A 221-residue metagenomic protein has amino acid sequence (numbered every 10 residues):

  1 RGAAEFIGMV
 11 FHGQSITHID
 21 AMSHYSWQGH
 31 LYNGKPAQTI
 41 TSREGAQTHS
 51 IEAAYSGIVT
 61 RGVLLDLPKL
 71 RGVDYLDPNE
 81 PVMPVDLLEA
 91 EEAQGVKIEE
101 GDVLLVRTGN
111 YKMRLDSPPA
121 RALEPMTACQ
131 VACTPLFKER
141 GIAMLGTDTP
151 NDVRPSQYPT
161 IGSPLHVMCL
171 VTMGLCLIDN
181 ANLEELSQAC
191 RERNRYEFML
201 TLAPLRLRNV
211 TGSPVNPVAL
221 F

Functional and structural regions predicted by a protein language model:
R1-F221: Active-/binding-site microenvironments in catalytic and ligand-binding cores
